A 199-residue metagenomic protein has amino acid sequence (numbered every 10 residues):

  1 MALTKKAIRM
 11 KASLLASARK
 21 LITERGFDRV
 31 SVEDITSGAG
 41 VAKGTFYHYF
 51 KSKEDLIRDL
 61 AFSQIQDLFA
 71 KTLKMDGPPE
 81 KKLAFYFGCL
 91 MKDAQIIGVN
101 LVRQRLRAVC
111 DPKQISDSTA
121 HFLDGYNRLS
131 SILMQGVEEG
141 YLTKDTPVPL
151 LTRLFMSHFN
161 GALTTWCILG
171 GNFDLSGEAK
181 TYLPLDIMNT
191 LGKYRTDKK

Functional and structural regions predicted by a protein language model:
M1-R25, R29-G38, D55: Basic, helix-initiating cap at the start of DNA-binding domains
L15, R58, A84, G88 (+6 more regions): An amphipathic alpha-helix signature
G40-F50: Short hydrophobic/aromatic patch on the recognition helix
F50, L56-Q64: Alpha-helical DNA-contacting segments of helix-turn-helix folds
D59, A70-I97, V148-F155, R195-T196: Hydrophobic alpha-helical connector segments
A94-S116, T164, I168: Amphipathic alpha-helical segments used for helix-helix packing
V137-P184, D197-K199: Hydrophobic/aromatic-rich alpha-helical bundle segments in the mid-to-C-terminal region
